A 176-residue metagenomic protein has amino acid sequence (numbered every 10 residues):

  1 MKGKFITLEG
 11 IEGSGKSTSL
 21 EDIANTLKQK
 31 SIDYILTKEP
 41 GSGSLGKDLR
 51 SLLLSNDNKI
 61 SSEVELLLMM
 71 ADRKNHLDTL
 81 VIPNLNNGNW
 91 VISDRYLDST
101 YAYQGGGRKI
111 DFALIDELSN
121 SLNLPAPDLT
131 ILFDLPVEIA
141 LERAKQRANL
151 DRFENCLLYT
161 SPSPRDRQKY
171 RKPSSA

Functional and structural regions predicted by a protein language model:
L8: Hydrophobic anchor at the beta1->P-loop junction of P-loop NTPases
I11: P-loop (Walker A) phosphate-binding loop of NTP-binding proteins
S14: ATP-binding Walker
S17: Walker A/P-loop
I32-N123: ATP-dependent small-molecule kinase phosphotransfer cores that center on conserved nucleotide phosphate-binding segments
D94-R95, L124-A144: Conserved phosphate-donor/acceptor-positioning beta-strand/loop module used by diverse small-molecule
Y159-D166: Conserved small/polar residues in nucleotide/adenosyl-binding loops
